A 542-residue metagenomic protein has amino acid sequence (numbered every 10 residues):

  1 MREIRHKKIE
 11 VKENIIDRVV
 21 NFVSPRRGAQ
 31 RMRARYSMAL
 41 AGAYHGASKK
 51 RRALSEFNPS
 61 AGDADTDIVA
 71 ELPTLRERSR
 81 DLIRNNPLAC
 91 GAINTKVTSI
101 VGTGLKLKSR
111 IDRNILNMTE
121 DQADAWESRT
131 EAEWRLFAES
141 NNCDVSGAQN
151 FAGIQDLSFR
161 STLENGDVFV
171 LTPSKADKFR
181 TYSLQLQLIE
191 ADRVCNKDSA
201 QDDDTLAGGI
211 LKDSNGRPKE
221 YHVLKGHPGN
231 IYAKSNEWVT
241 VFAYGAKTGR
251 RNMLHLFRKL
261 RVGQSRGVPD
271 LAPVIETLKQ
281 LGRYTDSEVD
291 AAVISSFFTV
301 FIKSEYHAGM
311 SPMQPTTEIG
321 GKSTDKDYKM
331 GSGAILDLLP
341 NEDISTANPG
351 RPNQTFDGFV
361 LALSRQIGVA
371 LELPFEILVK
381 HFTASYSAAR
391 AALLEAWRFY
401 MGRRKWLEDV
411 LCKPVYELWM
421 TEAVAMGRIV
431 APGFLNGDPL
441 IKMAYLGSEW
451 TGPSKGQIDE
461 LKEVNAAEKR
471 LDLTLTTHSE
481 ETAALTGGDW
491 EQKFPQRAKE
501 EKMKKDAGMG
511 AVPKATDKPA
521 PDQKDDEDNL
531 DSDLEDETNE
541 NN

Functional and structural regions predicted by a protein language model:
M1-M32, A391, G402-N542: C-terminal anchoring/interaction modules
M1-N117, E537-N542: N-terminal-proximal low-complexity accessory segments that begin disordered and transition into the first
A34-D63, Y232-N236, P312-D325, A515-N542: Intrinsically disordered, low-complexity linkers and terminal tails enriched in Pro/Gly and often acidic or mixed-charge
I93-L256: Structured, mid-chain assembly/scaffold modules that mediate subunit interfaces within large macromolecular complexes
D124, N141, A334-I458, L485: Surface-exposed loop-to-helix/strand elements on domain peripheries
Q149, P173-S174, A291-F297, L378-F382 (+3 more regions): Short coil/turn segments at secondary-structure boundaries
G216, I367, E481: Acidic/polar, glycine-anchored loop/turn motif associated with catalytic or activation segments that engage anionic
K247-A389, F434: Extended, charged amphipathic alpha-helical segments
